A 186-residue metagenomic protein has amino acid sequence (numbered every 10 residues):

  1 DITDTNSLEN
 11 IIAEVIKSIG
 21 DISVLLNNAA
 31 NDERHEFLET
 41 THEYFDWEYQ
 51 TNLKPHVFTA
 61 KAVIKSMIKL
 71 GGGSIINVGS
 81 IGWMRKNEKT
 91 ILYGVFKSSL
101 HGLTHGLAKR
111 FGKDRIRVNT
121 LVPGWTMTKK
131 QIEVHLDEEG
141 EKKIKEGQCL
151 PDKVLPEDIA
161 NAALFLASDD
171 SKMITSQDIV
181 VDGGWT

Functional and structural regions predicted by a protein language model:
D1-N10, H42, E157: The beta1-alpha1 cofactor-binding region of Rossmann-like NAD(H)/NADP(H)-dependent oxidoreductases
L26, G112, R117, I174-S176: Short, small/polar-rich loop/turn modules that mediate ligand/substrate recognition or access, typified
E36-F37, T41-Y49, G140, I144: Substrate-binding pocket helix/loop in short-chain dehydrogenase/reductase
A60, F96, T104: Active-site helix of classical SDR
K65, K109-K113, K172: Alpha-helical segment proximal to the catalytic Tyr-Lys
S80: Residue(s) in the substrate-gating loop at a strand-loop-helix junction that position the organic substrate next
K153-V181, T186: C-terminal substrate-recognition "lid" of short-chain dehydrogenase/reductases
